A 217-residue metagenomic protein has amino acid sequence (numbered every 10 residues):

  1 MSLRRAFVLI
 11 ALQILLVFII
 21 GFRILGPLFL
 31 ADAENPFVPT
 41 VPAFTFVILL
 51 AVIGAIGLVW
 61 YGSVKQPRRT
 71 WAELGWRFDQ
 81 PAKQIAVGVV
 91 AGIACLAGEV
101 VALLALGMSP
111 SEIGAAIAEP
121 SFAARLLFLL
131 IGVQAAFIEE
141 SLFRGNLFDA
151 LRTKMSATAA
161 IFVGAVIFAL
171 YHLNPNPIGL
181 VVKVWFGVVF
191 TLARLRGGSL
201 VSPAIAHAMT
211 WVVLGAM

Functional and structural regions predicted by a protein language model:
M1-F78, V100, L104, V212-A216: N-terminal, membrane-interfacial amphipathic/helix-forming hydrophobic leader that caps and precedes the first
F7-A11, T45-F46, A82-V90, R125-L129 (+3 more regions): Hydrophobic alpha-helical transmembrane segments
G21-G26, I161-A165, Y171, P177-M217: Functionally important transmembrane alpha-helices
F29-T45, R68-A135, T153: Juxtamembrane helix-loop-helix connectors linking adjacent transmembrane helices in multi-pass membrane enzymes
A51-A55, L127-I131, V182-F190: Hydrophobic core segments of transmembrane alpha-helices in multi-pass, intramembrane catalytic enzymes
W71, R144, F148, G187-T191: Interfacial helix-capping/hinge residues at the ends of transmembrane alpha-helices
G114-L173: Function-critical hydrophobic alpha-helical transmembrane segments in multi-pass membrane proteins
